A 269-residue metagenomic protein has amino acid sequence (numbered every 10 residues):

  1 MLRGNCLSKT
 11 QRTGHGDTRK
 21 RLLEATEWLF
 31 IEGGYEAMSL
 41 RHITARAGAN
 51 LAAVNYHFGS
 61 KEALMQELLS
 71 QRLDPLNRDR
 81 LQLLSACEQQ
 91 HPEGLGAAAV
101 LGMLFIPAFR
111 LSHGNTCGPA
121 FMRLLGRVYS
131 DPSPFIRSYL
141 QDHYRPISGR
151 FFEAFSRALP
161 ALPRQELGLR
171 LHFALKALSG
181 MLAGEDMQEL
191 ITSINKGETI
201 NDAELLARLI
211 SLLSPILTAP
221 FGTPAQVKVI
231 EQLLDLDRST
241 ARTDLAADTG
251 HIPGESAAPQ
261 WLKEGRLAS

Functional and structural regions predicted by a protein language model:
L2-N5, D142-S269: C-terminal peripheral helix-coil segments that are non-catalytic and often amphipathic
T10-R12: Short Lys/Arg-rich basic patches
H15, R19-E27: Short, leucine-enriched amphipathic alpha-helices that occur as contiguous helical runs
R21, L29, G33-A63, E67-Q71: Helix-turn-helix
A63, R72-C87: Conserved phosphoryl-transfer catalytic core
Q82-F121, L171: Hydrophobic alpha-helical connector segments
A99-M103, T116-R145, D186-M187: Amphipathic alpha-helical segments used for helix-helix packing
L104-A108, M122-Y129, A174, L178 (+1 more regions): Short alpha-helical scaffolding segments that buttress acidic/His motifs in well-ordered protein cores
